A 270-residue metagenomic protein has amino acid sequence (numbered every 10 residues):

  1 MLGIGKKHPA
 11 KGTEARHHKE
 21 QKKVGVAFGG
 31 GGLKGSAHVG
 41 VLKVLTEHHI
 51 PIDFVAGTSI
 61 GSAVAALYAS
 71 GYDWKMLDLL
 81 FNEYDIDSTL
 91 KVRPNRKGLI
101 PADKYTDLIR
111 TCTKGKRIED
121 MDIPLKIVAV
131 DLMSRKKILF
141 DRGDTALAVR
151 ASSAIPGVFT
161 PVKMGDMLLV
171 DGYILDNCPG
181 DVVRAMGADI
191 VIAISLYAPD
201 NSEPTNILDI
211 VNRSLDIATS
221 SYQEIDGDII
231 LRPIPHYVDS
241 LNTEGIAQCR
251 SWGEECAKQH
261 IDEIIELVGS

Functional and structural regions predicted by a protein language model:
M1-T58, A66-S270: Patatin-like phospholipase
